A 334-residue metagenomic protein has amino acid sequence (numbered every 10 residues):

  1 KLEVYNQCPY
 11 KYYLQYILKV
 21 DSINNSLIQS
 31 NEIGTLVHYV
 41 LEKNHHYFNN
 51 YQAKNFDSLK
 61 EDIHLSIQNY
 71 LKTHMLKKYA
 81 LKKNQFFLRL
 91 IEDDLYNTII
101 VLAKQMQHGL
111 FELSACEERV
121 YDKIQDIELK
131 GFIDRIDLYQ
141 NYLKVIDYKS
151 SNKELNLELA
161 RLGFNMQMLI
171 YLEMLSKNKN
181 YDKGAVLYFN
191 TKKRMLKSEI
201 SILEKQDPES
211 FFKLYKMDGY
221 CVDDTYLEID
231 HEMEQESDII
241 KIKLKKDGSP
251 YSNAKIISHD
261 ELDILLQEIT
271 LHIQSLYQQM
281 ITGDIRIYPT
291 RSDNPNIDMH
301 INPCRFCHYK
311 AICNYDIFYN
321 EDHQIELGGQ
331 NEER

Functional and structural regions predicted by a protein language model:
K1-R334: Structural signature of nuclease core domains in nucleic-acid processing machines
